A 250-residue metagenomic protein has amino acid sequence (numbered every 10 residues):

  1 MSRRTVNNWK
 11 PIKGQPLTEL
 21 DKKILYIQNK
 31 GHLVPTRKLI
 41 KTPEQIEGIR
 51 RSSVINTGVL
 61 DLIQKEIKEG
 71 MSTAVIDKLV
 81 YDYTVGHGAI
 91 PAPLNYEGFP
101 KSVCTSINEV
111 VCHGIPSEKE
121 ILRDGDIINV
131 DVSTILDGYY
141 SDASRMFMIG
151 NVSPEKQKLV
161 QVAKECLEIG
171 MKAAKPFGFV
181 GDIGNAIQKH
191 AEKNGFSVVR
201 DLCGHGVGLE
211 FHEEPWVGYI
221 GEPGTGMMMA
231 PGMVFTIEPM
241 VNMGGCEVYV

Functional and structural regions predicted by a protein language model:
M1-V250: Active-site neighborhoods and metal-handling regions in enzymes and metal-associated proteins
